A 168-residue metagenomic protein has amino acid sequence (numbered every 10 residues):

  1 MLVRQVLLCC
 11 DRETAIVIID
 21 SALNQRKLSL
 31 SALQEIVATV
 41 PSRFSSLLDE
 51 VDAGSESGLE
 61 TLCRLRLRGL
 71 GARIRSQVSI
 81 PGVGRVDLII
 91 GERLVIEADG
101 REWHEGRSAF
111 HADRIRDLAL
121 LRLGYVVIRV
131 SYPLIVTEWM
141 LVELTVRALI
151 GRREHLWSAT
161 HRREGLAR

Functional and structural regions predicted by a protein language model:
M1-L28: Hydrophobic alpha-helical segments and helix pairs
L23-R168: Surface segments flanking catalytic/ligand-binding clefts of nucleic-acid enzymes
